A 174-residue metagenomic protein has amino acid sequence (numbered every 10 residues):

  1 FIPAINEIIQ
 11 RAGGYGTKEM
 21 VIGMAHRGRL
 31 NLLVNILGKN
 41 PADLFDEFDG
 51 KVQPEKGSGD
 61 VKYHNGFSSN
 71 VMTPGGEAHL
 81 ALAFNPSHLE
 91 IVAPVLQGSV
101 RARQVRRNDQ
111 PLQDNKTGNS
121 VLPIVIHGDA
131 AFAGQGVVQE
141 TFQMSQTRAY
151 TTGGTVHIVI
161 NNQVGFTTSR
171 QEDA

Functional and structural regions predicted by a protein language model:
F1-V156, I160-D173: Conserved internal helical-beta-strand scaffold that buttresses enzyme catalytic cores
